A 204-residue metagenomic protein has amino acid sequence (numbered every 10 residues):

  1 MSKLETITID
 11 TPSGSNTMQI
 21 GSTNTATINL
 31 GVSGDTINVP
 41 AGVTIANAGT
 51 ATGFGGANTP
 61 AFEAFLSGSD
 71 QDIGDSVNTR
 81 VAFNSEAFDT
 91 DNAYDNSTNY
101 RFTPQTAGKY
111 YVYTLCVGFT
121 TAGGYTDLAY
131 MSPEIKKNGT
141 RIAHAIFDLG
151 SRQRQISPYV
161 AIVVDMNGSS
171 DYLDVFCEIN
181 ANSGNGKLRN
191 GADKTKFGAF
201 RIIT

Functional and structural regions predicted by a protein language model:
M1-D75: Intrinsic low-complexity, repeat-rich intrinsically disordered segments enriched in small/flexible residues
F54-T204: Extracellular jelly-roll beta-sandwich "head" domains, especially the C-terminal globular C1q domain
